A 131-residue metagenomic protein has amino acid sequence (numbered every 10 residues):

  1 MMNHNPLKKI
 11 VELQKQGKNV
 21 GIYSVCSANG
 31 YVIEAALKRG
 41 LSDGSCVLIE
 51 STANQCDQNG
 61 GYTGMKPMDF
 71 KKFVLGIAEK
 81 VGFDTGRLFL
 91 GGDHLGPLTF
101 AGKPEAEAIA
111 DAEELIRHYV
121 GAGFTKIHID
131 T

Functional and structural regions predicted by a protein language model:
M1-L88, T99: Alpha/beta catalytic barrel-like cores
G64-T131: Active-site beta->alpha loop and helix N-cap motifs at the rims of alpha/beta catalytic domains
